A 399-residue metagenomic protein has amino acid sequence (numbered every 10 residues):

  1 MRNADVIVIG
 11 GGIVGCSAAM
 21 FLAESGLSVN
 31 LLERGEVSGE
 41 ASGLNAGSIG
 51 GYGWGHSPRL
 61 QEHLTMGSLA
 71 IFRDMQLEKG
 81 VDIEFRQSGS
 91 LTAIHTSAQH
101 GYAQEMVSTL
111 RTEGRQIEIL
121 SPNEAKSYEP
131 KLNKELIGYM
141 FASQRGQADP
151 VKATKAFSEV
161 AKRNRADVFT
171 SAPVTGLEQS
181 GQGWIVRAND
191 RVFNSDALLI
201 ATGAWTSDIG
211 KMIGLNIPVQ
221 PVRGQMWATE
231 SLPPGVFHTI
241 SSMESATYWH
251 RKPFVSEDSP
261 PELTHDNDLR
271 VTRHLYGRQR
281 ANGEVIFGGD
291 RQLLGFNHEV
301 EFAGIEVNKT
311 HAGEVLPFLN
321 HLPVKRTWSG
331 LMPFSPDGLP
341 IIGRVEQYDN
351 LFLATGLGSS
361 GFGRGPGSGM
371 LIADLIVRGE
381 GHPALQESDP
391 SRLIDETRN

Functional and structural regions predicted by a protein language model:
A4, S25, I119, L339-I341 (+1 more regions): C-terminal lid/capping helical subdomain adjacent to the catalytic/cofactor pocket in oxidative enzymes
A4-N30: N-terminal Rossmann-like FAD-binding beta1-loop-alpha1 element of flavoenzymes
I7-I9, F193-W205, G369: Short hydrophobic core segments
M20-E24, I49, D82-F85, V192-F193 (+2 more regions): Active-site substrate-recognition segment that forms the wall of the catalytic cavity or substrate channel
E24-L44: Glycine-rich FAD pyrophosphate-binding loop
G47-Y128, H274: Dinucleotide-binding Rossmann-like beta1-alpha1 core, especially the glycine-rich loop that anchors the ADP
D82-I94, M106, E118-I119, K126-N164 (+3 more regions): Helix-loop-beta segment of a Rossmann-like dinucleotide-binding subdomain
M140-D196: Helical element adjacent to the flavin cofactor pocket in flavoenzyme catalytic cores
